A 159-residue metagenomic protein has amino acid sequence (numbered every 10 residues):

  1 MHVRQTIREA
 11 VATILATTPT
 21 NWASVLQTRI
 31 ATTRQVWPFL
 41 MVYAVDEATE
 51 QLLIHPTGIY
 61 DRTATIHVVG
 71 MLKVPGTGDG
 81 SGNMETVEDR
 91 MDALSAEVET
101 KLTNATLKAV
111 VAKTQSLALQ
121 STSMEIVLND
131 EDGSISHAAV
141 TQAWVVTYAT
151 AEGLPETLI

Functional and structural regions predicted by a protein language model:
M1-R34, E47-I159: Charged, amphipathic alpha-helical segments and their flanking helix caps
Q35-A44: Short, well-ordered secondary-structure micro-motifs within conserved domains or adaptor modules
